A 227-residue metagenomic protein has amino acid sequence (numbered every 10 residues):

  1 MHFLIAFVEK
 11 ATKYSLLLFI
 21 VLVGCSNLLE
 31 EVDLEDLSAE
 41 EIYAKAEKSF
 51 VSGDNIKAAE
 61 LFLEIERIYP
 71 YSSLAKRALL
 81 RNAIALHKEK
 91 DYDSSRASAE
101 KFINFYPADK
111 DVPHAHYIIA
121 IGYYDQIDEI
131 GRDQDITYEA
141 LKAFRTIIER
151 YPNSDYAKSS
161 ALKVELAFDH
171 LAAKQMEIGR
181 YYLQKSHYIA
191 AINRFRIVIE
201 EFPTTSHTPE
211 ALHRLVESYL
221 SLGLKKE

Functional and structural regions predicted by a protein language model:
M1-C25: Sec-dependent bacterial lipoprotein signal peptides
L4, C25-E227: Acidic, polar-rich low-complexity tracts and alpha-helical solenoid repeat scaffolds
